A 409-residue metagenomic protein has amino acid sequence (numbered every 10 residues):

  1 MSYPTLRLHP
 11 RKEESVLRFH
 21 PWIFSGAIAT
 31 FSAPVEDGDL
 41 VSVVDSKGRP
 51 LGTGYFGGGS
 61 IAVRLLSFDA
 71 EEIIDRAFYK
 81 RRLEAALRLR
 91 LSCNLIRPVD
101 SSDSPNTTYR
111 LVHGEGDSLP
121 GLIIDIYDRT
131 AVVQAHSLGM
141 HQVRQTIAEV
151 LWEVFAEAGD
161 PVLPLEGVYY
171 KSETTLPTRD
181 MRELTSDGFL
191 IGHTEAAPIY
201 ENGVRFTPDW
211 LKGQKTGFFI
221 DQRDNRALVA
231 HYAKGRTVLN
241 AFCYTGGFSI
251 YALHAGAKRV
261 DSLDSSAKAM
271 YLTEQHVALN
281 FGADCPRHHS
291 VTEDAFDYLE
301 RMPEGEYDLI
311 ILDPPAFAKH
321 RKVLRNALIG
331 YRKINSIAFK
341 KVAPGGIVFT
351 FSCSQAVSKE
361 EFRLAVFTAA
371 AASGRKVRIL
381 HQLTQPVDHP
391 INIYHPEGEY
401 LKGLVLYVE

Functional and structural regions predicted by a protein language model:
M1-L122, I126-D128: Non-catalytic accessory regions of SAM-dependent methyltransferases
V112-D125, H141-F219: Non-catalytic substrate-recognition/targeting regions of SAM-dependent transferases
G235-Y244: Conserved class I S-adenosyl-L-methionine
T245-K258: Conserved SAM-binding loop of SAM-dependent methyltransferases across substrates and taxa, primarily the Class I
R259-D264: Conserved SAM-binding motif I beta-strand of class I
K268-I311: S-adenosyl-L-methionine
T292, D308-I337: Mobile active-site "lid"/loop adjacent to the S-adenosyl-L-methionine
E306, K333, I347-E409: C-terminal catalytic and target-recognition region of SAM-dependent MTase-like enzymes, primarily methyltransferases
